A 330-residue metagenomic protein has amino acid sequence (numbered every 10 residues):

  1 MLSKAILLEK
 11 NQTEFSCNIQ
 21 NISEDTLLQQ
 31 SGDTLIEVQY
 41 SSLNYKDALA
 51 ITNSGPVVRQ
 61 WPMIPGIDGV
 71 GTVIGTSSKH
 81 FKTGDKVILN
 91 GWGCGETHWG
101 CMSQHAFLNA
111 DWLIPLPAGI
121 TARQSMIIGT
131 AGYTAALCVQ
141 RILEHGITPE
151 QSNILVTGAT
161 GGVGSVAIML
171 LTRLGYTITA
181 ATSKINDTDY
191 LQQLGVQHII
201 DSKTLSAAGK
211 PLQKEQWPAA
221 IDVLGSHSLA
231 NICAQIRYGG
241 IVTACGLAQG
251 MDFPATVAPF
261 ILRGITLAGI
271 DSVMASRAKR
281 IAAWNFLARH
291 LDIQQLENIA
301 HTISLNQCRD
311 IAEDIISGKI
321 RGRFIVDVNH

Functional and structural regions predicted by a protein language model:
L27-S42, S54-C94: Glycine-rich beta-strand-centered segment in the early N-terminal region that forms part of a ligand/cofactor-binding
S77, A181-I185, V223: N-terminal Rossmann-fold cofactor-binding loop
G91-L155: NAD(P)H dinucleotide-binding glycine-rich loop of Rossmann-like/cofactor-binding domains, especially the beta1-alpha1
M126-D201: Mid-domain Rossmann-like dinucleotide-binding core that forms the NAD(H)/NADP(H) cofactor-binding site
L205-Q216: Short amphipathic alpha-helix with an adjacent loop that forms part of the alpha/beta core around
P218-I221, T243: N-terminal Rossmann-like NAD(P) cofactor-binding module of classical short-chain dehydrogenase/reductase
H227-I293, H330: Glycine-rich phosphate-binding loop and adjacent beta-alpha segment of Rossmann(oid) nucleotide-cofactor-binding
A278-H330: C-terminal hydrophobic helical "lid"/dimerization subdomain of Rossmann-like NAD(P)H-dependent oxidoreductases
